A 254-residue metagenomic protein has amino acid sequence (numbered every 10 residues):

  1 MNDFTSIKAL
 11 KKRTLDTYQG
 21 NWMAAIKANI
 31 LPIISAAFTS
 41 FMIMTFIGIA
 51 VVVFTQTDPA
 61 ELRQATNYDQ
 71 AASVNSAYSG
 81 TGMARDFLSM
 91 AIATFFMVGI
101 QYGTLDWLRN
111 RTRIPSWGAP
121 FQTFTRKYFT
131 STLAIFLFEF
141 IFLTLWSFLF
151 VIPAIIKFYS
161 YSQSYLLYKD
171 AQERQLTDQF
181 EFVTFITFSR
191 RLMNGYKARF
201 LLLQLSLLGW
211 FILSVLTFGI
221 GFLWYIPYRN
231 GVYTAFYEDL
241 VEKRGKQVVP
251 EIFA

Functional and structural regions predicted by a protein language model:
M1-A254: Hydrophobic alpha-helical membrane segments
